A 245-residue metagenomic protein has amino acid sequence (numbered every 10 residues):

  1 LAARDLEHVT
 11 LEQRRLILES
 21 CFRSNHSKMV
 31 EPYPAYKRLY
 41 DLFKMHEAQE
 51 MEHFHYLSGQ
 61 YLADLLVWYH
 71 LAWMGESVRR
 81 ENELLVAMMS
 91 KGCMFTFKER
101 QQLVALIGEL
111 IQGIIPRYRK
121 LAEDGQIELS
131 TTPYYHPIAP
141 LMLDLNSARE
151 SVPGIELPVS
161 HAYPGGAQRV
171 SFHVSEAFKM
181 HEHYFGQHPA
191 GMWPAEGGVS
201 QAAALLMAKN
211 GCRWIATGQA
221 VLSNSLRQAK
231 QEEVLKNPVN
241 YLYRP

Functional and structural regions predicted by a protein language model:
L1-P245: Catalytic cores of glycan-processing enzymes that make or break glycosidic bonds
